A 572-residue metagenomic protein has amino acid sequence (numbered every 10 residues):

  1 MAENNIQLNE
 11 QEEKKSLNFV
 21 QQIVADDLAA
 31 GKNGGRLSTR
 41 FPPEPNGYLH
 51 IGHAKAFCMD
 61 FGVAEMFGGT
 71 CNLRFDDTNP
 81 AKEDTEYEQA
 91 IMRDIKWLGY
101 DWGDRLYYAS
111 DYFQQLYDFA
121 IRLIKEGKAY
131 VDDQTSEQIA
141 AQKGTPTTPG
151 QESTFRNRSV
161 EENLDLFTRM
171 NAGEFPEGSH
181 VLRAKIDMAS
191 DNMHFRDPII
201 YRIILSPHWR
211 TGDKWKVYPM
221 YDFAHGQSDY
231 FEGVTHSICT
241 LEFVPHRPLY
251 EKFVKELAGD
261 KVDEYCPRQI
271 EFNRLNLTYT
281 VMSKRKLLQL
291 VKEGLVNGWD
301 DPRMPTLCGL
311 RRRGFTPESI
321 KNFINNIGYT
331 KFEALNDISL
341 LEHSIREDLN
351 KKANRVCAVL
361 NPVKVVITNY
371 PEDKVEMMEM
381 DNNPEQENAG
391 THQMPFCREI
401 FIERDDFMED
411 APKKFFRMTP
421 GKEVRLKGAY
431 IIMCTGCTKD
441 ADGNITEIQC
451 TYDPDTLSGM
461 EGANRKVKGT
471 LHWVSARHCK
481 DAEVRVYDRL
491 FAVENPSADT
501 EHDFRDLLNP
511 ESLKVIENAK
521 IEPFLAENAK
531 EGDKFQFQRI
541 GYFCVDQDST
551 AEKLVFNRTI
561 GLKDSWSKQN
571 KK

Functional and structural regions predicted by a protein language model:
A2-E152, W215, E242-Q269, R274-N276 (+2 more regions): N-terminal Rossmann-like or analogous alpha/beta NTP/dinucleotide-binding catalytic cores that position adenine
N33, Y100, A129, P176 (+9 more regions): Intrinsically disordered or highly flexible coil/loop and linker segments, enriched in small and charged/polar residues
S38-N46, C71-T78, Y230-I238, D301-L307 (+1 more regions): Glycine- and acidic
V63-T70, G226-E232, L295, P302: Residues forming anionic-ligand binding surfaces in small-molecule and nucleic-acid pockets of primarily soluble enzymes
D77-N79, T85, R122-L287, I345 (+2 more regions): Active-site cores that bind ATP or allylic diphosphates and position pyrophosphate for catalysis
F243, R247, E251-F253, E318-K321 (+2 more regions): Core subunits and conserved enzymes of cellular information-processing and envelope-translocation systems across
E264-S344: Long, charged, mostly alpha-helical binding arms that flank functional sites
